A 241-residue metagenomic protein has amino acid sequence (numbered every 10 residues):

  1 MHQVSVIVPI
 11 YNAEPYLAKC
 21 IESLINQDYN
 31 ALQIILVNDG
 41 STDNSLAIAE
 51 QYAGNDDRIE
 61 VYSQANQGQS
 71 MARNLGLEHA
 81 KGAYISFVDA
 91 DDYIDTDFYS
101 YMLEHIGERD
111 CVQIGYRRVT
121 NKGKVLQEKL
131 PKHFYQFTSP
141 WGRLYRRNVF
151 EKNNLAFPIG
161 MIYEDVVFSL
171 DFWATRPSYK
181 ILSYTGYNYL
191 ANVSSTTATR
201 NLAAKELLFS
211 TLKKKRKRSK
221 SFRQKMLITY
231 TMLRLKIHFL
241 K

Functional and structural regions predicted by a protein language model:
M1-E206: Nucleotide-sugar donor-binding/catalytic module of glycosyltransferases that assemble extracellular/cell-envelope
S86, S195, K217-L227: Coil-to-alpha-helix initiation sites in intrinsically disordered, low-complexity, charged segments
E151, A174, K213-K214, H238: Short glycine/serine- and small hydrophobic-enriched flexible loop segments
A203-F209, R223-K241: Non-catalytic, C-terminal membrane-associated alpha-helical segments of glycosyltransferases
L207-R218: Amphipathic alpha-helices of TPR/Sel1-like and other helical repeat/solenoid scaffolds
